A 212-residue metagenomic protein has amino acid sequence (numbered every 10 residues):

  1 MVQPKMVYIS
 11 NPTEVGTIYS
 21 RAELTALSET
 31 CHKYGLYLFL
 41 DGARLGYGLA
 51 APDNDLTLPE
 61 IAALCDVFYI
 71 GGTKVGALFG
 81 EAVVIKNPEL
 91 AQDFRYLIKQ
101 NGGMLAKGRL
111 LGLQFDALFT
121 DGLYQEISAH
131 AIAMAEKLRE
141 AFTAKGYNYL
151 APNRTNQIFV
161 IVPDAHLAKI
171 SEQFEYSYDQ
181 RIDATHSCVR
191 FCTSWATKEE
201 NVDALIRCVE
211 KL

Functional and structural regions predicted by a protein language model:
M1-G42: Active-site phosphate-binding strand-loop segment of PLP-dependent enzymes
P4-I18, D55-T155: Active-site C-terminal subdomain of aminotransferase-like
T13, R44-G46, K74, T197: Active-site-proximal loop/turn and secondary-structure-junction residues that shape catalytic pockets, frequently
A22-E29, K33, R44-V67: Active-site pre-lysine segment of PLP-dependent enzymes
L24, V84-K86, K99-Q100, F174-Y176 (+1 more regions): Short, solvent-exposed amphipathic alpha-helical segments in soluble enzyme and RNA/protein-processing domains
L24-S28, A135, I206: Generic structural signal for well-ordered alpha-helices, preferentially at hydrophobic/aromatic core positions
E29-T30, H130, A141, K169: Alpha-helical scaffold elements within enzyme catalytic domains, especially in hydrolases
E136, A141-E210: Conserved C-terminal alpha-helix-loop-beta "cap" of PLP-dependent enzymes that closes/shapes the active-site mouth
